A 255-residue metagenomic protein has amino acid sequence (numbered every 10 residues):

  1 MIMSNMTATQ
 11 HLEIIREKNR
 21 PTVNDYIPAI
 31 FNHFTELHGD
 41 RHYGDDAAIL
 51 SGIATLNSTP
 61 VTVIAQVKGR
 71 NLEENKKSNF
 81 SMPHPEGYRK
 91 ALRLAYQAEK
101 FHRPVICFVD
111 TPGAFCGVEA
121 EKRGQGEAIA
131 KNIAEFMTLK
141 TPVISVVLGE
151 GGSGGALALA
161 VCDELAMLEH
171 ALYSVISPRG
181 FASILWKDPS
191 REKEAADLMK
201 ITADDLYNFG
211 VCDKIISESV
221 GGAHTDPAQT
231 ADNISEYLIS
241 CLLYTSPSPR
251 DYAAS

Functional and structural regions predicted by a protein language model:
M1-V61, A65-K68, F80, A228-S246: Intrinsically disordered, low-complexity segments enriched in small/flexible residues
I14, G117, S255: Active-site-proximal flexible loops/turns
T55-M137, V143-L148, S153: Cleft-lining beta-strand/loop regions that shape enzyme active-site pockets
V109-I239: Conserved catalytic cores of soluble enzyme domains, especially glycine-rich substrate-binding beta-alpha loops
Y244-S255: Single conserved hydrophobic/aromatic residue that forms the stacking wall/gate of nucleotide- or nucleobase-binding
